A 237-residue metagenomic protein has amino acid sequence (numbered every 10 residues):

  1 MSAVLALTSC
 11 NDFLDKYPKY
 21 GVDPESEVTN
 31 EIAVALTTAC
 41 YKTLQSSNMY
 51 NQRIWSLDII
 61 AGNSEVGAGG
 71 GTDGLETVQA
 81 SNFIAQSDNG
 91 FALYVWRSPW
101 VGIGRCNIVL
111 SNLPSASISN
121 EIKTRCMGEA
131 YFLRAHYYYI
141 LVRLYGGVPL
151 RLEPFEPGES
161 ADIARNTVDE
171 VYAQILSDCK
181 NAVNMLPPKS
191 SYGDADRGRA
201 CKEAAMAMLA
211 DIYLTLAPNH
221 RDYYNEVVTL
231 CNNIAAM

Functional and structural regions predicted by a protein language model:
M1-A6: Bacterial N-terminal signal peptides
C10-L57, V227, C231: Membrane-proximal, proline-rich intrinsically disordered regions
V34-T38, K42-N48, G71-Y145, S160-A173 (+1 more regions): Conserved, well-structured interaction surfaces
M127, R134, L209-D211, L216: Structural register within alpha-helical repeat arrays
V142-R143, P149, T215-R221: Short coil/turn linking the two alpha-helices of tandem helical-hairpin repeats
G147, R151, A195-A204: Aromatic-lined, polymer-binding surfaces characteristic of secreted/periplasmic polysaccharide-degrading enzymes
T215-P218, V228-M237: Polar, glycine-rich mid-to-C-terminal structural blocks that act as macromolecule-binding/assembly scaffolds
